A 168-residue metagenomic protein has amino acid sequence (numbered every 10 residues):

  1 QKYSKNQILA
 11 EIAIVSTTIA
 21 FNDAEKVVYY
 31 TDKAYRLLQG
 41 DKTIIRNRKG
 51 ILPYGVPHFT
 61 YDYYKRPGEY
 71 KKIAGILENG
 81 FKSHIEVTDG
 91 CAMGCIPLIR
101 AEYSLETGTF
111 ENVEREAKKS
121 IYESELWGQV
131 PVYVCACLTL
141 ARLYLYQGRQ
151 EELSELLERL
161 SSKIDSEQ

Functional and structural regions predicted by a protein language model:
Q1, D32-I45, L77-E86, A117-Q129 (+1 more regions): Amphipathic alpha-helical segments of tetratricopeptide repeats
Q1-I45: Flexible inter-repeat linkers and adjacent short helices within tandem amphipathic alpha-helical repeat scaffolds
Y3-Q7, D23, T43-L52, E69 (+4 more regions): Short coil/turn linker motifs that delimit alpha-helical repeat modules in TPR/alpha-solenoid proteins
I8-A24, G50-E69, A92-G108, V132-Q147: Tandem amphipathic alpha-helical repeat scaffolds
L37-M93: Solenoidal tandem-repeat scaffolds enriched in leucines and small polar residues
Y70-S83, C95, Y103-E111, S120-E123 (+1 more regions): N-terminal regulatory/sensing modules of transcriptional regulators
I121-S124, P131-L160: Acidic, glycine-rich loop-and-beta core segments that form the ion-binding/anion-interacting portion of active sites
